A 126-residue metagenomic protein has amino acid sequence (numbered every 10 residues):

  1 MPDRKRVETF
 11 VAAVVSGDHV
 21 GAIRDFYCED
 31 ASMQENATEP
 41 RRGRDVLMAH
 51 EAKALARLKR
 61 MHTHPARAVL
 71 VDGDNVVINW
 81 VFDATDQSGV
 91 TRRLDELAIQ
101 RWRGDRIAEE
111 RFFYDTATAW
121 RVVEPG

Functional and structural regions predicted by a protein language model:
M1-E29, E124-G126: Short, low-complexity N-terminal intrinsically disordered segments enriched in polar/charged residues
K5, V20-D72: A solvent-exposed, acidic/Ser-Thr-rich amphipathic alpha-helical stretch
V7, V11-V14, Y27, E51-L55 (+2 more regions): Hydrophobic alpha-helical core bundles mediating ligand binding, dimerization, or RNAP-core interactions
E51, H64-L70, V81-F82, D95-R101: Hydrophobic/aromatic beta-strand elements that line small-molecule binding cavities or substrate pockets in beta-rich
R57-R60, A84-R93: Short, cysteine-centered beta-strand-loop-beta hairpins and adjacent loop/turn segments enriched in charged/polar
R111-G126: Low-complexity, intrinsically disordered terminal/linker segments enriched in charged and Gly/Pro repeats
